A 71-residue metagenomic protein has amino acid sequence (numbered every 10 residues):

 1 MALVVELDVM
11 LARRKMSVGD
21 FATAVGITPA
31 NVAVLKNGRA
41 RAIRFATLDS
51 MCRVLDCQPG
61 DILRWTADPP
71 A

Functional and structural regions predicted by a protein language model:
M1-M16: A short, Lys/Arg-rich alpha-helix, primarily the initiator
D8, G19, D49: Residues within the helices of the helix-turn-helix
V9, V34, L63-A71: Short, charged recognition helix plus adjacent turn of helix-turn-helix-like nucleic-acid-binding domains
L11, A22, C52: The alpha-helix within a helix-turn-helix
K15-V34: Short alpha-helical DNA-recognition segment
R39-S50: Short, basic-rich loop-to-helix N-cap that marks the start of a DNA-contacting helix
